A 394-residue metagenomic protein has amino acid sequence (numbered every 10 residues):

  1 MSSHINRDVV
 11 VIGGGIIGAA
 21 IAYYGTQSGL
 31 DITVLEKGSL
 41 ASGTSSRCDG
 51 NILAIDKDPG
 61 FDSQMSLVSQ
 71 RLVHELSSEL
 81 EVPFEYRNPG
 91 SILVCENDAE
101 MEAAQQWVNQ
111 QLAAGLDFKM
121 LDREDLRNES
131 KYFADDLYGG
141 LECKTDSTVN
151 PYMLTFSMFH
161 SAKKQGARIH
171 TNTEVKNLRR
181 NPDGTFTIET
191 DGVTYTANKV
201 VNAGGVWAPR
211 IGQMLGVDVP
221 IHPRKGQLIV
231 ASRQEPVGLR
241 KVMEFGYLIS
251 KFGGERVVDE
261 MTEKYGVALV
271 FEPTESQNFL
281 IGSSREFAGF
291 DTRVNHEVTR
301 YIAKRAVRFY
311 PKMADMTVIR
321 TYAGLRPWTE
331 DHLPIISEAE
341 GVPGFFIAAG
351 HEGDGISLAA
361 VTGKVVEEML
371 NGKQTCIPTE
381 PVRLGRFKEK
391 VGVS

Functional and structural regions predicted by a protein language model:
S3-R7, A20, S28, M120 (+2 more regions): C-terminal lid/capping helical subdomain adjacent to the catalytic/cofactor pocket in oxidative enzymes
D8-T33: N-terminal Rossmann-like FAD-binding beta1-loop-alpha1 element of flavoenzymes
V10-I12, Y195-W207, G363: Short hydrophobic core segments
Y23-Y24, I52, V82-Y86, T194-Y195 (+1 more regions): Active-site substrate-recognition segment that forms the wall of the catalytic cavity or substrate channel
Q27-S46: Glycine-rich FAD pyrophosphate-binding loop
D49-E129, A268-L269, A306: Dinucleotide-binding Rossmann-like beta1-alpha1 core, especially the glycine-rich loop that anchors the ADP
P83-L93, W107, M120, R127-Q165 (+3 more regions): Helix-loop-beta segment of a Rossmann-like dinucleotide-binding subdomain
L141-N198: Helical element adjacent to the flavin cofactor pocket in flavoenzyme catalytic cores
